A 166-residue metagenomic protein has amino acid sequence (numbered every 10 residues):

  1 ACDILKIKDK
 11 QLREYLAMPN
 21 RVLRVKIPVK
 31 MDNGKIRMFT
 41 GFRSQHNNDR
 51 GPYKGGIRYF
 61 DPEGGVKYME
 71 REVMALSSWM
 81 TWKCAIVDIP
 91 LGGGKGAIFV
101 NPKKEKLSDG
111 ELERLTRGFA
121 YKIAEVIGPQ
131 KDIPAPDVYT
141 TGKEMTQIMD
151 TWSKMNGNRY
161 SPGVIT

Functional and structural regions predicted by a protein language model:
A1-K26: Short, Gly/Pro- and small/polar-rich lid/capping loops
C2-K6, G55-I57, G96, Q147-I148: Non-transmembrane, interaction-prone segments in cytosolic or luminal domains
D3, S78, S153: Residue-level marker of positions within ordered structural domains that often coincide with functionally constrained
D9, E70, T141-M145: Alpha-helix initiation and N-capping motif
R21-K104: Glycine-rich, N-terminal phosphate-binding loop and its surrounding beta-alpha-beta segment
F60, W82-T166: Glycine/serine-rich phosphate-binding loop and adjoining beta1-alpha1 elements at the start of nucleotide-handling
